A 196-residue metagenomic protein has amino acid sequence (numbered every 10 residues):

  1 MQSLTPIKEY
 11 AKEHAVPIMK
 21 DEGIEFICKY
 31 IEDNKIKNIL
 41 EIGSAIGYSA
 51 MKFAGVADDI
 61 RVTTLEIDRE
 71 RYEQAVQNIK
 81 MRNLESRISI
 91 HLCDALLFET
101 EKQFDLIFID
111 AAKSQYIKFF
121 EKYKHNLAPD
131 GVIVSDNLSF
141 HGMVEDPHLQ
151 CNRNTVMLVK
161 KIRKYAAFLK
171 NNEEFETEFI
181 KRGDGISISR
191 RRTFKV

Functional and structural regions predicted by a protein language model:
M1-L106, K113-V134, L138-V196: A short alpha-helical cap/connector motif
